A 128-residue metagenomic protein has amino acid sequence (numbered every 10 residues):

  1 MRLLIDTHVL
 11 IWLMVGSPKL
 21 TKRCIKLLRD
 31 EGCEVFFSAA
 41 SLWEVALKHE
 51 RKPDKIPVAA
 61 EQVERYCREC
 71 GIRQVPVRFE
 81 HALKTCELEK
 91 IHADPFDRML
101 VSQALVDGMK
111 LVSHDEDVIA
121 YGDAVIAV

Functional and structural regions predicted by a protein language model:
M1-F37, E50-R65, E69, D107 (+2 more regions): Short, well-structured N-terminal submotif of metal-dependent ribonuclease cores
T7-H8, V45, T85, A104: Generic structural signal for small/hydrophobic residues in well-ordered secondary structure, especially within
G16-S17, K48, L88, A124: Residue-level signal for well-ordered alpha-helical positions
R29, L47-E50, E87-K90: A broad detector of the eukaryotic-type serine/threonine protein kinase catalytic domain
E44, K84-E87, A120-Y121: Phosphate- and divalent-cation-binding pockets in alpha/beta enzyme and binding domains that engage nucleotide-derived
I56-E61, R68-E116, V128: Active-site neighborhoods of divalent-metal-dependent phosphate/nucleic-acid chemistry enzymes
G122-V128: Active-site regions of enzymes building and remodeling cell-envelope glycoconjugates
